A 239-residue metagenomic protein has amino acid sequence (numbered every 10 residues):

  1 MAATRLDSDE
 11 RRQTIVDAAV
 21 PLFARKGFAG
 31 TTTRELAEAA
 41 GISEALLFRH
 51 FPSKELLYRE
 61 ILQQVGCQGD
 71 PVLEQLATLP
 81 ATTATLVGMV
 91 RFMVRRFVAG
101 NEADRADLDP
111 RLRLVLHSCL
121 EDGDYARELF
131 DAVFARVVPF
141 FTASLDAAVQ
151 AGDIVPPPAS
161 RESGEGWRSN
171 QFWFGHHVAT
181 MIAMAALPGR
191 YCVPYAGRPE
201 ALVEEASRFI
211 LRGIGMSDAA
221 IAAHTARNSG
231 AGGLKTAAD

Functional and structural regions predicted by a protein language model:
A3, R105-L112, A126-A135, V149-F209 (+2 more regions): Hydrophobic/aromatic-rich alpha-helical bundle segments in the mid-to-C-terminal region
T14, L22-Q64: Helix-turn-helix
E60, L73-P110, P158-R168, V203: Hydrophobic alpha-helical connector segments
C67, T83-R127, V138-T142, A179 (+2 more regions): Helical hydrophobic small-molecule/effector-binding pocket
Q68-V72: Conserved phosphoryl-transfer catalytic core
L76, C119, A186-R190: Secondary-structure edge/capping motif, primarily at the C-terminal ends of alpha-helices and the immediately following
A143-A147: Hydrophobic protein-protein interaction segments
